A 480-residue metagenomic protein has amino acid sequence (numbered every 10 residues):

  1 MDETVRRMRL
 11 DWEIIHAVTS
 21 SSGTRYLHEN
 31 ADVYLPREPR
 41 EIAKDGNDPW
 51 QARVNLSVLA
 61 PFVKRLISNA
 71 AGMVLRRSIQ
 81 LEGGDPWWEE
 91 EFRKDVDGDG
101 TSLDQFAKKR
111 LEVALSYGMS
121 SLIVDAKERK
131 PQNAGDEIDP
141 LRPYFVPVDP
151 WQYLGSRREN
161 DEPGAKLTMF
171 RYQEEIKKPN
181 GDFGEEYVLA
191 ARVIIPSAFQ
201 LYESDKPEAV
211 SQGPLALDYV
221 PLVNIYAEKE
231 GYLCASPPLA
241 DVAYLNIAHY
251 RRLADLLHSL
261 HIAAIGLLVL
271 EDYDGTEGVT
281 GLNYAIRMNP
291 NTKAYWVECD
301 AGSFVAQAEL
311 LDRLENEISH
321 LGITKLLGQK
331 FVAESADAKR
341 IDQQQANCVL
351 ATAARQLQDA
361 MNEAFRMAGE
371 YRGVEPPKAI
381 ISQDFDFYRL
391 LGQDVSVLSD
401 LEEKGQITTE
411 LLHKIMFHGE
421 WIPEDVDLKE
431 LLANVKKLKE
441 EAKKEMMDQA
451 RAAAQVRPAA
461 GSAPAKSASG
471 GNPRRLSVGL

Functional and structural regions predicted by a protein language model:
M1-P143, V148, A454-Q455, A459-L480: Extended, helix-rich architectural segments
Q51-N55, L59, R76, R110 (+4 more regions): Conserved aromatic-histidine-acidic binding/catalytic patches
W88, D99-A107, A114, D241 (+4 more regions): Short amphipathic alpha-helical segments
A107-L111, A126-K130, L253, L257-A264 (+3 more regions): Long, hydrophobic, amphipathic alpha-helical segments used as structural scaffolds
L115-E228: Extended, regular secondary-structure scaffolds
I123, R171-Q173, R287, I380-D386: Residues in well-ordered beta-strands of folded domains
K206-A338: Extended, charged amphipathic alpha-helical segments
D274-E277, A306, R313-L480: C-terminal helix-loop subdomains that flank or include functional centers
